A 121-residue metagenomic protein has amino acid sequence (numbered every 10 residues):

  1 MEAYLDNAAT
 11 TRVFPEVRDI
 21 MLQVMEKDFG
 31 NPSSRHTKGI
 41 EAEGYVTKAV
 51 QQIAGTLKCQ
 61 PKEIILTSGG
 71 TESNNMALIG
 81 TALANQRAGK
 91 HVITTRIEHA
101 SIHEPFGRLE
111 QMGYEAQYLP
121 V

Functional and structural regions predicted by a protein language model:
M1-V121: Pyridoxal 5′-phosphate
